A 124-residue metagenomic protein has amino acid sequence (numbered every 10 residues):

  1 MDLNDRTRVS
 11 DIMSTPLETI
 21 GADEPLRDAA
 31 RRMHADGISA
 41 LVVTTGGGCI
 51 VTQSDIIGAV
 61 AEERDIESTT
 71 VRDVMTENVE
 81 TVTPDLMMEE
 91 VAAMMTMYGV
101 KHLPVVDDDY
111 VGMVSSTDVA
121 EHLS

Functional and structural regions predicted by a protein language model:
M1-S124: Tandem CBS (Cystathionine beta-synthase) repeat/Bateman regulatory domains
